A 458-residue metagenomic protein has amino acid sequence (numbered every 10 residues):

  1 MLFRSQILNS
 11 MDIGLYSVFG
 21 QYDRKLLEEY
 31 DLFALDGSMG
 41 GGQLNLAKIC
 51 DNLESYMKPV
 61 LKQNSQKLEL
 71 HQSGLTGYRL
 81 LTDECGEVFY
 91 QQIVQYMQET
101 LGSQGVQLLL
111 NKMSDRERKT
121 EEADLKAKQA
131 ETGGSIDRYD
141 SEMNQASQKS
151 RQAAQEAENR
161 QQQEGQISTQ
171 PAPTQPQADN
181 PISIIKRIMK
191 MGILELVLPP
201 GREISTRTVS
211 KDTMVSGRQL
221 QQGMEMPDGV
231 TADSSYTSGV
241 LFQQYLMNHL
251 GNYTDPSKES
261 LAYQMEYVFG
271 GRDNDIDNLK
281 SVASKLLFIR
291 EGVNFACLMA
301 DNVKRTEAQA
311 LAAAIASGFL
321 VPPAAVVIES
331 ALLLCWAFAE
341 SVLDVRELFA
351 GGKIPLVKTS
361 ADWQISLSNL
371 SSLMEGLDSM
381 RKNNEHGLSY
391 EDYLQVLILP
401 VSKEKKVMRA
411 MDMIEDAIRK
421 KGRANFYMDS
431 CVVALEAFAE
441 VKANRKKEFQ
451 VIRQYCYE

Functional and structural regions predicted by a protein language model:
S10-L26: N-terminal alpha-helical signal peptides/signal-anchor transmembrane segments
R24, L32-E458: Long, compositionally biased low-complexity segments
